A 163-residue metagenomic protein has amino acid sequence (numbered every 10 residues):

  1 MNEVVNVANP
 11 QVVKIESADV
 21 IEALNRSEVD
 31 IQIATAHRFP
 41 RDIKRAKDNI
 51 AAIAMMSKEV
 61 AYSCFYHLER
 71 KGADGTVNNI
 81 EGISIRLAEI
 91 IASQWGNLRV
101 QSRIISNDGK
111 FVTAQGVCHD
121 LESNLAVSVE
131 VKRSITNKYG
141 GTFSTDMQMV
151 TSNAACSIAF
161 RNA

Functional and structural regions predicted by a protein language model:
M1-A154: Glycine-rich anion-binding surface patch
T151-A163: Short, well-ordered alpha-helical segments
